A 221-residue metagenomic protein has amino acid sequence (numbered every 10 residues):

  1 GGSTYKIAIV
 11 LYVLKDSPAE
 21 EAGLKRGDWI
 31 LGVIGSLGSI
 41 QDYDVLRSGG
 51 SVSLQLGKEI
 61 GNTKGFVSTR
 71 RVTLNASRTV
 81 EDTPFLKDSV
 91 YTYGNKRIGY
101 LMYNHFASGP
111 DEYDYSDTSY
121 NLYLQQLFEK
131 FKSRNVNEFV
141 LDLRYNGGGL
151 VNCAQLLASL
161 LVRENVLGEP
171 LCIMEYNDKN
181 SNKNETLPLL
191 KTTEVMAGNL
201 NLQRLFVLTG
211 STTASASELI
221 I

Functional and structural regions predicted by a protein language model:
G1-E138: Flexible, low-complexity junctional segments that flank or bridge functional domains
S17, G109-P110, G148-L150, S215-A216: Short, well-ordered, mixed-charge alpha-helical segments that flank or form enzyme active sites
G23-R26, Y120-L127, L150-L157, A216-I220: Stable alpha-helical elements in mature extracytoplasmic
S36-D42, L150, N177, S215: Alpha-helix initiation/capping motif
L56-K58, T209, L219: Residue-level signal for short segments within beta-strands and strand-turn junctions of well-structured beta-sheet
N104, Y145, G210-T212: Residue-level signal for short, function-critical loop segments
L141: P-loop NTPase catalytic core of nucleic-acid-dependent motor ATPases
G148-F206, T212: Gly/Ser/Thr-rich loop/hinge elements
